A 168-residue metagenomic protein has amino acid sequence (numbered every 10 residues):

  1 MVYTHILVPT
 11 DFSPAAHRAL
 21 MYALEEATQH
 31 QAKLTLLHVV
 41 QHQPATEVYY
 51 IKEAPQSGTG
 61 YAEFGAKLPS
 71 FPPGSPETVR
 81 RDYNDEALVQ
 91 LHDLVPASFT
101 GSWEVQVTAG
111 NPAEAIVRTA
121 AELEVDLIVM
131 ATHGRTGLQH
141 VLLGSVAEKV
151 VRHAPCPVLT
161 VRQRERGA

Functional and structural regions predicted by a protein language model:
M1, A15, Y22, H42-Q43 (+4 more regions): Structural beta-alpha unit
M1-P73, R164-G167: Small/aliphatic-rich secondary-structure junction motif
D11, V39, S98, G137 (+1 more regions): Residue-level preference for alpha-helix termini and adjacent loops
H30-K33, G101, V125, C156: Short glycine/serine/threonine/alanine-rich loop segments
T35-L37, E104-T108, L159: General small-molecule cofactor/ligand-binding pocket signal
E114, R118-A168: Gly/Ser-rich helix-loop-strand patches that form or flank binding pockets for ribonucleotide-derived cofactors
